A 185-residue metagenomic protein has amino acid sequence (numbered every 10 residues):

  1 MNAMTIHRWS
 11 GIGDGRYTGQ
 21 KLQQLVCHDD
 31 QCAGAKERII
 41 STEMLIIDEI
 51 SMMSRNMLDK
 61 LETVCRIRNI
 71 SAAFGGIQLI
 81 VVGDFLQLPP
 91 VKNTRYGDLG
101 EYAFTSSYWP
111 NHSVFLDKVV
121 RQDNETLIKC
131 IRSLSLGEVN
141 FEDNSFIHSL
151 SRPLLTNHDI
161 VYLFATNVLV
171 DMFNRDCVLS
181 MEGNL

Functional and structural regions predicted by a protein language model:
M1-L185: Conserved ATP-binding/catalytic motifs of P-loop helicase motor domains
